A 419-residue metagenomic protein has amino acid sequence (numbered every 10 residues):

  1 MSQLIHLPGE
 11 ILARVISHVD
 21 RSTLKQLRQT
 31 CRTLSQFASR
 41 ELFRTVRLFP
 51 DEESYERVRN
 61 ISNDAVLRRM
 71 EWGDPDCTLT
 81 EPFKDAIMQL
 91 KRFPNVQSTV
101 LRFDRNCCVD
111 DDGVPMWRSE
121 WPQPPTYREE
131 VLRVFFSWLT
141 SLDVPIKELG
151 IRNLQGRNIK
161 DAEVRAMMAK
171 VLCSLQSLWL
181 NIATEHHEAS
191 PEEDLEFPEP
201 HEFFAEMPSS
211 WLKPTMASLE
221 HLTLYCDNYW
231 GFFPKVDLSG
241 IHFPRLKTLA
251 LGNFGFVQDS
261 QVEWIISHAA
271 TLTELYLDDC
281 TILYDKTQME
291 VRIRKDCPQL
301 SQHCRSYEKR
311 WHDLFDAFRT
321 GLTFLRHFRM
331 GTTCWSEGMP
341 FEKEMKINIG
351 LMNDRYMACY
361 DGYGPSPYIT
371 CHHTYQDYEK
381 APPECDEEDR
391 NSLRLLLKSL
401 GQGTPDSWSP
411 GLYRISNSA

Functional and structural regions predicted by a protein language model:
S2-P75: Hydrophobic regular-secondary-structure patch
L4, G9-L12, D20-T23, C226-L275: Internal alpha-helical scaffold/solenoid segments in large eukaryotic proteins
P8-L12, R21-C31, T80-F83, L132 (+4 more regions): Generic preference for well-ordered alpha-helical elements
T23-K25, R47-R59, R157-I159, W230 (+2 more regions): Acidic-and-aromatic substrate-binding clefts and catalytic sites of carbohydrate-active enzymes
P50, F103, N153, I182-T184 (+4 more regions): Residues on the solvent-exposed faces and adjacent turns of beta-rich solenoids used to engage binding targets
M70-F243, Q258: Leucine-rich repeat
P244-A419: Leucine-rich solenoid repeat modules
